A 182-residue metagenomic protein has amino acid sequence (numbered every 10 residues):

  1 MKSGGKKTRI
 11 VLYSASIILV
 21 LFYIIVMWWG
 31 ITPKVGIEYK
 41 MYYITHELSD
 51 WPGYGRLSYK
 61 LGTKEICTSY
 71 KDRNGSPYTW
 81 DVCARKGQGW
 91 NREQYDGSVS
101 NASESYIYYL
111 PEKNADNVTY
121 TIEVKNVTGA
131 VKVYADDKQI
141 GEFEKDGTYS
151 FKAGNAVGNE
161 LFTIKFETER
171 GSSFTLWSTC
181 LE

Functional and structural regions predicted by a protein language model:
K2-V20: N-terminal Sec-pathway targeting helices
L12, F22-A115, V127-T128, S172-E182: Glycan-recognition and processing domains
E104-Y106, G147-F151: Short strand-edge motifs at loop-to-beta-strand transitions and within beta-strands of extracellular beta-rich domains
T119-E123: Short edge beta-strand/loop segments characteristic of extracellular beta-sandwich folds
V127-Q139: Short, surface-exposed beta-strand/strand-loop-strand elements in extracellular ectodomains
I140-K145: Short beta-strand segments within Ig-like beta-sandwich modules, predominantly Fibronectin type-III
G154-N159: Surface-exposed, short loops/turns at beta-strand junctions within beta-sandwich domains
T163-S172: Short beta-strand-plus-loop segments that form exposed binding edges in beta-rich domains
